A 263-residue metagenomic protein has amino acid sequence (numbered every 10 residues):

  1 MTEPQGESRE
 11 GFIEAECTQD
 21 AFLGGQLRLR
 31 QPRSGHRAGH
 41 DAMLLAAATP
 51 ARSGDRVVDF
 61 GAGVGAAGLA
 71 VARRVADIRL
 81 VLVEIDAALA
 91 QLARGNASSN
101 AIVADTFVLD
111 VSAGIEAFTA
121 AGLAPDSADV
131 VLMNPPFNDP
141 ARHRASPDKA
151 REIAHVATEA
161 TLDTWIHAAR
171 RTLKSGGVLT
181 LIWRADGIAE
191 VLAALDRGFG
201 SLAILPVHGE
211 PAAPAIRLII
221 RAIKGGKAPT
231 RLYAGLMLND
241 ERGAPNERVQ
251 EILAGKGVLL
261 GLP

Functional and structural regions predicted by a protein language model:
M1-D20, D77, S99, A117-P125 (+1 more regions): Short, low-complexity, intrinsically disordered N-terminal peptides in bacterial proteins
E7-R52: Class I SAM-dependent transferase core
R28, R79, V103-D105, G200-A203: Conserved beta-strand segments of alpha/beta enzyme cores
S34, A38, T158-A215: Conserved Class I SAM-dependent methyltransferase catalytic core
L45, W165, A222: Residue-level signal for inorganic ion chemistry
A48-A145: Conserved SAM/SAH cofactor-binding pocket of Class I
P135-T164: Mobile active-site "lid"/loop adjacent to the S-adenosyl-L-methionine
P214-P263: SAM/dcSAM-binding transferase cores
